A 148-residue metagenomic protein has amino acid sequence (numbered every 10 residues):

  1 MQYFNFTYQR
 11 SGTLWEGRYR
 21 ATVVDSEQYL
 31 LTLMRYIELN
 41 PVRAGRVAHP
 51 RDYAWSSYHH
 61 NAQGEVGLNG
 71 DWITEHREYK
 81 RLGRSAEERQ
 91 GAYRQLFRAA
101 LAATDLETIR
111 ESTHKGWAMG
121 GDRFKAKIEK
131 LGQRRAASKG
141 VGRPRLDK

Functional and structural regions predicted by a protein language model:
M1-K148: Short Pro-Cys-Gly-centered "Cys-loop" motif that presents a nucleophilic cysteine in a tight turn
